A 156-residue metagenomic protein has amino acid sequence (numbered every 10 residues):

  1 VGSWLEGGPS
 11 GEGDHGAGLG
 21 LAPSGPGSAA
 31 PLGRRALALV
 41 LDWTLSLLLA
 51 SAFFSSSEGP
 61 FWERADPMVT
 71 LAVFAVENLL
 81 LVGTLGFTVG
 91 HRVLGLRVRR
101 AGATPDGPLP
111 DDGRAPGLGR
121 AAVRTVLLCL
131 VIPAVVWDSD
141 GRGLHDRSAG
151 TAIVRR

Functional and structural regions predicted by a protein language model:
V1-R156: Membrane-interfacial and juxtamembrane segments of integral membrane proteins
